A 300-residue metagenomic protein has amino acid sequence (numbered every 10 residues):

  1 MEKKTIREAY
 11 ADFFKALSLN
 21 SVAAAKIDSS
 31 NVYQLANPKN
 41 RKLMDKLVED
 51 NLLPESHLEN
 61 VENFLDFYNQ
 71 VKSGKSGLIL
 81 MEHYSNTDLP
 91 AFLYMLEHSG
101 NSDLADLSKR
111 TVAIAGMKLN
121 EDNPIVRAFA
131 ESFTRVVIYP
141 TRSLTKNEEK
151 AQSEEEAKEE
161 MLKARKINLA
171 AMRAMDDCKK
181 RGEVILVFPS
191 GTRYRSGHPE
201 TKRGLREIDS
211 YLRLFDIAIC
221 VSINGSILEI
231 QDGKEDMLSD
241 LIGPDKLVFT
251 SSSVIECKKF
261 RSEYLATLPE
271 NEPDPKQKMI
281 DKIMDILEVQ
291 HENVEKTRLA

Functional and structural regions predicted by a protein language model:
M1-L78, H83-H98, L104, L119-R127 (+3 more regions): Membrane-anchoring hydrophobic helices of lipid-metabolizing enzymes
K4-R7, S239-A300: C-terminal tail/extension regions appended to the core domain(s) of diverse proteins
L52-L58, M161-K166, S196-G197: Short, flexible loop segments at the rims of nucleotide/cofactor-binding pockets, characterized by
V112-M117: Short internal beta-strands
F133-T141, E159-K163, I185: Active-site-proximal segments of catalytic enzyme domains that coordinate small-molecule cofactors or metal ions
K150-I167: Surface-exposed cleft-lining segments at the edges of enzyme active sites
K163-D177: A Trp-anchored, charged/polar loop motif used as the substrate-binding/catalytic surface of acyl/ester-handling
K180-E270: A cross-family acyltransferase "interaction/gating" segment
